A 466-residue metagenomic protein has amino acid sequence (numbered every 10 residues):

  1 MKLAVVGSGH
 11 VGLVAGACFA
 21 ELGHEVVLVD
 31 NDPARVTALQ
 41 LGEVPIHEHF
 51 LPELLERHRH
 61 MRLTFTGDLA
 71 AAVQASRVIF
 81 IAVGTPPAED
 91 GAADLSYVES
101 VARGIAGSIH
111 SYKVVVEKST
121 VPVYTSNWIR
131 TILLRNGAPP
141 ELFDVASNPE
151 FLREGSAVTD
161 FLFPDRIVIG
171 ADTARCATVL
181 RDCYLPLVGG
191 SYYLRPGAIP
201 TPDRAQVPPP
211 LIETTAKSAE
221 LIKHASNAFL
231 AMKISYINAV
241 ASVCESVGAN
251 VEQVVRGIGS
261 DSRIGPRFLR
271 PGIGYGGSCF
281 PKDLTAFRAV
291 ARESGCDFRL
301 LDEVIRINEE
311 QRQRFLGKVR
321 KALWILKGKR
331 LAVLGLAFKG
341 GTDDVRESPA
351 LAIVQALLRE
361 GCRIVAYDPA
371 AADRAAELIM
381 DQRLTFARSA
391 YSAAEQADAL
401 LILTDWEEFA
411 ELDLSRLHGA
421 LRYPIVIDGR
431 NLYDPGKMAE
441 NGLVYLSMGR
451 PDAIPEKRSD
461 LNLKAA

Functional and structural regions predicted by a protein language model:
M1-A466: Structural/interface elements that position substrates and couple domains in central-metabolism enzymes
